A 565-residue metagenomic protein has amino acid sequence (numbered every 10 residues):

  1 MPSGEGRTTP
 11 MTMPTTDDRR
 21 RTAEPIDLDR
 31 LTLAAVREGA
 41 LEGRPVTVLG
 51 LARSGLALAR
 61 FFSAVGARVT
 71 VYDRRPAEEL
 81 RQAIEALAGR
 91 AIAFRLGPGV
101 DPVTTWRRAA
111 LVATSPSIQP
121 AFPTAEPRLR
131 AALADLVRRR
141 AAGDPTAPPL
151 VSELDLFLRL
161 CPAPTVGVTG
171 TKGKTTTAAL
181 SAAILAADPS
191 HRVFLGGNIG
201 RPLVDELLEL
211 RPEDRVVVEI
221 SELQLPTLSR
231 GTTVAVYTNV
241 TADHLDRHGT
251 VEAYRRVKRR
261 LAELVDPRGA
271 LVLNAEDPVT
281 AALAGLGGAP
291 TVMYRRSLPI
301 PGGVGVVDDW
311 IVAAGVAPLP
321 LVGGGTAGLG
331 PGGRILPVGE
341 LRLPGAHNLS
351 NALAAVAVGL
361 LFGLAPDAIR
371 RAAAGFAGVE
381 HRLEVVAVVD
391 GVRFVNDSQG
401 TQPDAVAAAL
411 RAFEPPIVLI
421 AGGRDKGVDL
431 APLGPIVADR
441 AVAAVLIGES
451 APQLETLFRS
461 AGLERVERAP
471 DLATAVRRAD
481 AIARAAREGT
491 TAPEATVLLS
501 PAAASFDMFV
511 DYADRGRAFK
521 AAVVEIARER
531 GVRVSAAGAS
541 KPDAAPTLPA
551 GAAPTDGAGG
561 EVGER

Functional and structural regions predicted by a protein language model:
P2-S152, P344, G538-P542, P546: N-terminal leader/targeting and accessory segments in enzymes
D29-P45, L58-V65, G332-A441, T456-R459: Nucleotide phosphate-binding/pyrophosphate-handling subdomain across enzymes that bind or process nucleotide phosphates
L41-R60, T70-Q82, V379, S398-L472 (+4 more regions): Active-site beta-alpha connecting loops in nucleotide-dependent enzymes
F62, V112, V168, N198 (+12 more regions): Residue-level signal for inorganic ion chemistry
T70-R75, R95-G99, P149-L156, F194-G196 (+5 more regions): Beta-strand->loop->alpha-helix junctions that form or flank phosphate-binding loops in nucleotide-handling enzymes
P102-A109, P116, P120-A275, V279-P290 (+4 more regions): Phosphate-binding loop of NTP-binding sites
P116-P120, G173, E222-L223, A242-D243 (+7 more regions): Short glycine-rich anion-binding loops that position phosphate/pyrophosphate groups of nucleotides and phosphorylated
A502-R528: Glycine/aspartate-rich loop-and-adjacent alpha/beta segment that forms the canonical ThDP
